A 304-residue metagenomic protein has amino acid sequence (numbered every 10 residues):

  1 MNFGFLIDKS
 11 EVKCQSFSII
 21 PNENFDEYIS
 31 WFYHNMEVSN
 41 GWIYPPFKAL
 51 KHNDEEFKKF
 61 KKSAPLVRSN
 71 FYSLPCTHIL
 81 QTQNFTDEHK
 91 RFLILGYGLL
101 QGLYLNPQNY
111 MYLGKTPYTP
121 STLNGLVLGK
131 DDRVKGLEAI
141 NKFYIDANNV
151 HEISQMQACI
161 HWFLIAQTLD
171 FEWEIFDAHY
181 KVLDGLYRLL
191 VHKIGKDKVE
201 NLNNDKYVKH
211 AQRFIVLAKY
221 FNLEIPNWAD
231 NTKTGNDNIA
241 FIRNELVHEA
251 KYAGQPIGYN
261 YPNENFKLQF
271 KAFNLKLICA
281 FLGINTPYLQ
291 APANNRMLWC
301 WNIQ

Functional and structural regions predicted by a protein language model:
M1-D131, K193-A229, G283-Q304: Terminal, compositionally biased low-complexity regions
N2, P21, N141-Q304: Amphipathic, oligomerization/interface secondary-structure segments
G114, T122-E152: Hydrophobic alpha-helical segments and helix pairs
